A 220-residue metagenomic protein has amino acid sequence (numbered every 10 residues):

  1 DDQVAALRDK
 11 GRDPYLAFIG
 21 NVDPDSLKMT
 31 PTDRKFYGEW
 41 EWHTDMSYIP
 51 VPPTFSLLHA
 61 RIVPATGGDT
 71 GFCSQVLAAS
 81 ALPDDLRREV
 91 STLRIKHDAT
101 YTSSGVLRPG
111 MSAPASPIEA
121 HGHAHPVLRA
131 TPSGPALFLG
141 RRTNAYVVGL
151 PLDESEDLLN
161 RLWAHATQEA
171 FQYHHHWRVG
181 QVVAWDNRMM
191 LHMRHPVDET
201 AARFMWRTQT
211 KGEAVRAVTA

Functional and structural regions predicted by a protein language model:
D1-A184, R188-A220: Fe(II)/2-oxoglutarate oxygenase catalytic core
